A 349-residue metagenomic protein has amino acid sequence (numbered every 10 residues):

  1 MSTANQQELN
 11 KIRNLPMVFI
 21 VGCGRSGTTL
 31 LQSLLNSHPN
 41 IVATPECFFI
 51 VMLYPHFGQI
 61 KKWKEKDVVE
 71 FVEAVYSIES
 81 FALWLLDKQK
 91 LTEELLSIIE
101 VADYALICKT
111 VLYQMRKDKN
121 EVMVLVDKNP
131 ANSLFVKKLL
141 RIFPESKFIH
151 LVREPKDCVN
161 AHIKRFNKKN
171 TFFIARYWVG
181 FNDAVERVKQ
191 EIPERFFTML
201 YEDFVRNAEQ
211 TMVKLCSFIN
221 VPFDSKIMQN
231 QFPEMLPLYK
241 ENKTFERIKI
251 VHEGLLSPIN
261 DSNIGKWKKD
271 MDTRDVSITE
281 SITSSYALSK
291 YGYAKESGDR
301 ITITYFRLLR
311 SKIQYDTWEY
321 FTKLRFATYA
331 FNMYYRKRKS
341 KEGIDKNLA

Functional and structural regions predicted by a protein language model:
M1-F19, K119, E186-K189, V221-A349: PAPS-dependent sulfotransferases, especially Golgi type II membrane carbohydrate sulfotransferases
L15-P16, S26, I107, A131-L134 (+2 more regions): Short, conserved clusters of charged catalytic residues that mark active-site and nucleotide-handling motifs
G22-C23: P-loop (Walker A) phosphate-binding loop of NTP-binding proteins
T29-N40: A conserved segment at the C-terminal end of the G1
V42-T44, F197: Conserved catalytic segments around the Walker B and adjacent sensor/switch elements of P-loop NTPase domains
T44-D127, N132-S133, N260: PAPS-dependent sulfation machinery
E100-I107, A131, R176-F181, N207 (+3 more regions): Soluble or luminal CAZymes and related metallo-dependent hydrolases
Y113-Q229, P233-L256: PAPS-dependent sulfotransferase catalytic domain
